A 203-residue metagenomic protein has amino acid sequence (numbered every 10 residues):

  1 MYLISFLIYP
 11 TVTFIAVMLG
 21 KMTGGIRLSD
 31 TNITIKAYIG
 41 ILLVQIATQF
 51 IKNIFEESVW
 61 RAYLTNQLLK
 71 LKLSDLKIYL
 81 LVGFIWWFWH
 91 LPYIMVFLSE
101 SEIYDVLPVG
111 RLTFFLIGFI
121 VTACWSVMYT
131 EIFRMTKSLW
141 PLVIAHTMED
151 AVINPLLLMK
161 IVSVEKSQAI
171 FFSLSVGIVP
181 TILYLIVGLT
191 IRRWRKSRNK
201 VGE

Functional and structural regions predicted by a protein language model:
M1-M18, L28-I41, N66-L81, F171 (+1 more regions): Interfacial transmembrane-helix boundary/kink motif in multi-pass membrane proteins
F6, L42, I46, F50 (+7 more regions): Residue-level signature of the transmembrane alpha-helical core of multi-pass small-molecule transporters
Y9-I15, F84-Y93, T147-L157: Aromatic-anchored segments of alpha-helical transmembrane domains
K21-I33, S99-L107, L158-Q168: Membrane-interface helix termini and inter-helical loops of multi-pass transporters
F55-F88, S101, R134-S138: Membrane-interface helix/loop boundary segments of multi-pass membrane proteins
L64, I94-R111: Membrane-interface interhelical connector segments
V121-M135: Alpha-helical transmembrane segments in multipass membrane proteins, preferentially the mid-helix core
M135-K137, T147-E203: C-terminal membrane module of polytopic membrane proteins
